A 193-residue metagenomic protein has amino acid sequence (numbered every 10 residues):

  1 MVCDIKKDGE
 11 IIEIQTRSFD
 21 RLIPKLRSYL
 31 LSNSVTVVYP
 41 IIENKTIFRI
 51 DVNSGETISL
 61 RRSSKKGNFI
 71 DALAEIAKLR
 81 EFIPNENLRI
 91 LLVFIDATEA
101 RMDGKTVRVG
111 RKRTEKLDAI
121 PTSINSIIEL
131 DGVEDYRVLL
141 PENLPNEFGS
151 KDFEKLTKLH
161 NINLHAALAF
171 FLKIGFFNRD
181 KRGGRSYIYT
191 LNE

Functional and structural regions predicted by a protein language model:
C3-S18, L22, Y29: Conserved catalytic cores of phosphodiester-cleaving nucleases, focusing on short active-site segments
K25-L88: A basic- and aromatic-enriched beta-loop-alpha substructure that forms the phosphate/nucleotide- and DNA/RNA-contacting
L60-D131: Long, low-complexity, charged/polar intrinsically disordered regions in eukaryotic proteins
L130-L144: Positively charged, polyanion-binding regions of nucleic-acid-associated proteins
L144-L156: Short acidic, hydrophobic short linear motifs in intrinsically disordered regions
L159-K173: Short amphipathic alpha-helical interaction segments
L172-G183: A short, conserved structural fragment
R182-E193: Short, cationic-aromatic polyanion-contact patches
